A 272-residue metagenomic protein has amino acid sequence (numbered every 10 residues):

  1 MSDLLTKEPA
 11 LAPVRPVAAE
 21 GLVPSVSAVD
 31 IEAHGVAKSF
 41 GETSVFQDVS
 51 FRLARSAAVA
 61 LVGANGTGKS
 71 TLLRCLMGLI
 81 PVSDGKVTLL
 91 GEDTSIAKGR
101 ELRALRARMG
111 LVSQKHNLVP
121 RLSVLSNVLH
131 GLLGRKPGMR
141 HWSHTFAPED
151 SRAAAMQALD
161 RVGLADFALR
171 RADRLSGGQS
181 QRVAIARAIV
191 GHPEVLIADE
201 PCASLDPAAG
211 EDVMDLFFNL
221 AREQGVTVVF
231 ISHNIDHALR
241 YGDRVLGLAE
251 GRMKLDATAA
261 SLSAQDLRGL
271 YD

Functional and structural regions predicted by a protein language model:
I31, F46-D48: Conserved structural motif at the start of ABC-family nucleotide-binding domains
V62-A64: The feature captures the beta-strand-to-loop junction immediately N-terminal to the Walker
M77: Helix-to-loop junction immediately C-terminal to a conserved catalytic motif
K86-A104, F146: ABC ATPase NBD Q-loop/coupling interface
D93, K136-D166: Conserved ABC ATPase "signature" region
R171-L175, Q179: Conserved ABC ATPase signature
L196-D199: Catalytic Walker B motif of ABC-type/P-loop ATPase nucleotide-binding domains
